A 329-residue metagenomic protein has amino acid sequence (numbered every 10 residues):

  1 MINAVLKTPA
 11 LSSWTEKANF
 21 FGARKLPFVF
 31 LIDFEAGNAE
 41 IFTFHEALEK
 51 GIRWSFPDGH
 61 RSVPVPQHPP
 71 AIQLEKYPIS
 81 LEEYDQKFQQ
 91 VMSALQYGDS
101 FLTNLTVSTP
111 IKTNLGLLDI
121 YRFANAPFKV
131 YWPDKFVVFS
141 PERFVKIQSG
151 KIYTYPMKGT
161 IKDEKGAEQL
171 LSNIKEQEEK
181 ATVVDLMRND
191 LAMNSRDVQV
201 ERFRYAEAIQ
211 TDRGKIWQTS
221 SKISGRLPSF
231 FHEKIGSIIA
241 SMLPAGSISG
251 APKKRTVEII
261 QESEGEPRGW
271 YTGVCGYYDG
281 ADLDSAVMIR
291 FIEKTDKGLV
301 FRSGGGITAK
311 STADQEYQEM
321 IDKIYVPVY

Functional and structural regions predicted by a protein language model:
M1-Y329: Extended alpha-helical targeting/anchoring segments, especially N-terminal organellar/secretory targeting helices
